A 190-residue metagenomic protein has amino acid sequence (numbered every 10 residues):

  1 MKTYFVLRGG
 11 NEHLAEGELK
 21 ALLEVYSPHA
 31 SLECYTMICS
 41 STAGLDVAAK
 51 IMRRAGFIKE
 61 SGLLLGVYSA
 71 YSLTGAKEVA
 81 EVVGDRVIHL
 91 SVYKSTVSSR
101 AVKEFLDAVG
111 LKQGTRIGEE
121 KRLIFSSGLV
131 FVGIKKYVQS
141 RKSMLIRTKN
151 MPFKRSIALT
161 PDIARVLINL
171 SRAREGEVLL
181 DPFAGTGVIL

Functional and structural regions predicted by a protein language model:
M1-I117: Non-catalytic nucleic-acid substrate-recognition regions in nucleic-acid-modifying enzymes
S98, R155-L159: Short, well-structured alpha-helical patches and their helix-loop capping segments that border functional surfaces
G114-I124, L179-A184: Short, surface-exposed recognition loops or helix-turn segments adjacent to catalytic cores
K121-R141: C-terminal edge-of-domain segments
M144-R147: Short, basic/glycine-rich phosphate-binding loops at helix/coil junctions that contact nucleotide phosphates
K149-R155: Class I SAM-dependent methyltransferase Rossmann-like catalytic core, especially the SAM/SAH-binding loop
L159-L190: Conserved S-adenosyl-L-methionine
